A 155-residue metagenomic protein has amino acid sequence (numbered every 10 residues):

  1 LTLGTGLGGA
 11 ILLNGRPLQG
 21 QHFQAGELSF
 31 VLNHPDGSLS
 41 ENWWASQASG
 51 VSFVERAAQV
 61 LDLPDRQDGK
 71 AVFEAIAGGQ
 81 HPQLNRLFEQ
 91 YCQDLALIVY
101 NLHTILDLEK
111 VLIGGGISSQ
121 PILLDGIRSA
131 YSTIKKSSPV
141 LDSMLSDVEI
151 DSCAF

Functional and structural regions predicted by a protein language model:
L1-N42, V51: Phosphate-binding/catalytic loop of phosphoryl-transfer enzymes
P35-F155: ATP-binding/phosphotransfer module of carbohydrate and carboxylate kinases, centering on a glycine-rich
